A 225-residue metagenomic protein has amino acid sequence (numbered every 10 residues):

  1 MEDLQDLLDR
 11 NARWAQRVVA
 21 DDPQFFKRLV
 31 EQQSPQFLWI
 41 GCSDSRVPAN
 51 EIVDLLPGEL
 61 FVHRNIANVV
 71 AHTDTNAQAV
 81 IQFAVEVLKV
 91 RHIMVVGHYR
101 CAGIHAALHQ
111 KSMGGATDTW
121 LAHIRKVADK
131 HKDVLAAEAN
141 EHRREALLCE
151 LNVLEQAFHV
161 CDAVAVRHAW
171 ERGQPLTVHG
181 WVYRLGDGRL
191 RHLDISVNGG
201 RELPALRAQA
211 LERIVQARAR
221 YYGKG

Functional and structural regions predicted by a protein language model:
M1-P35, A67-R91, A102-G225: Divalent-metal-activated hydrolytic enzyme cores
V18-E59: N-terminal short beta-loop-beta anion/metal-coordinating cradle
G41, R64, D194: Pocket-edge structural micro-motifs
C42-R46, I66-N68, H98-Y99: Short glycine-enriched loops at secondary-structure junctions
P57-N68: Glycine/charged-rich beta-loop-alpha catalytic/anionic-binding loops adjacent to active sites
